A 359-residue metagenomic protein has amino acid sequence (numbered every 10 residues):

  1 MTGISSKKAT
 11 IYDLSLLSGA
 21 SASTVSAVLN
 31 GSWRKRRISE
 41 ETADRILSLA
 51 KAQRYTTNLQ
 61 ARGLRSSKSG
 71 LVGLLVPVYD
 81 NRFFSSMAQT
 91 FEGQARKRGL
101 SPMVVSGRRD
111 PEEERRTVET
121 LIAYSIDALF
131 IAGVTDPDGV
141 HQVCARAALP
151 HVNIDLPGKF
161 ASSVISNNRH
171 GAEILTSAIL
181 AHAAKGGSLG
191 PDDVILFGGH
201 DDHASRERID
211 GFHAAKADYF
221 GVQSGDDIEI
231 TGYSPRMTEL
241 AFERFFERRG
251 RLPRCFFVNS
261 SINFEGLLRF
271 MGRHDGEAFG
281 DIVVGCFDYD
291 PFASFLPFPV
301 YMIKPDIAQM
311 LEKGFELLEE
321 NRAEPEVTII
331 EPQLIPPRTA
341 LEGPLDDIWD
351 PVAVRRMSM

Functional and structural regions predicted by a protein language model:
M1-S6, S67-A184, F246-E247, R251 (+2 more regions): Alpha-helical recognition/docking segments in bacterial nutrient-uptake and carbohydrate-utilization systems
M1-S67, R356-M359: N-terminal helix-turn-helix DNA-binding module of bacterial transcription factors
R45, R82-K97, G171-I174, H203-V222 (+2 more regions): Short, solvent-exposed amphipathic alpha-helices that sit in or adjacent to ligand/effector-binding or catalytic
A95-G107, D193-L196, H213-E239: Short beta-strand elements in bilobed, periplasmic/extracellular small-molecule ligand-binding domains
S125-G133, D193-G199, I228, G250-S260 (+1 more regions): Periplasmic-binding protein-like
V152, S162-I195, R206, P235-F245 (+2 more regions): Hydrophobic alpha-helical segments within soluble ligand-binding/sensing domains
L175-G221, G225-D227, E326-E342: An alpha-beta-alpha
F246-M359: Flexible loop/turn connectors
